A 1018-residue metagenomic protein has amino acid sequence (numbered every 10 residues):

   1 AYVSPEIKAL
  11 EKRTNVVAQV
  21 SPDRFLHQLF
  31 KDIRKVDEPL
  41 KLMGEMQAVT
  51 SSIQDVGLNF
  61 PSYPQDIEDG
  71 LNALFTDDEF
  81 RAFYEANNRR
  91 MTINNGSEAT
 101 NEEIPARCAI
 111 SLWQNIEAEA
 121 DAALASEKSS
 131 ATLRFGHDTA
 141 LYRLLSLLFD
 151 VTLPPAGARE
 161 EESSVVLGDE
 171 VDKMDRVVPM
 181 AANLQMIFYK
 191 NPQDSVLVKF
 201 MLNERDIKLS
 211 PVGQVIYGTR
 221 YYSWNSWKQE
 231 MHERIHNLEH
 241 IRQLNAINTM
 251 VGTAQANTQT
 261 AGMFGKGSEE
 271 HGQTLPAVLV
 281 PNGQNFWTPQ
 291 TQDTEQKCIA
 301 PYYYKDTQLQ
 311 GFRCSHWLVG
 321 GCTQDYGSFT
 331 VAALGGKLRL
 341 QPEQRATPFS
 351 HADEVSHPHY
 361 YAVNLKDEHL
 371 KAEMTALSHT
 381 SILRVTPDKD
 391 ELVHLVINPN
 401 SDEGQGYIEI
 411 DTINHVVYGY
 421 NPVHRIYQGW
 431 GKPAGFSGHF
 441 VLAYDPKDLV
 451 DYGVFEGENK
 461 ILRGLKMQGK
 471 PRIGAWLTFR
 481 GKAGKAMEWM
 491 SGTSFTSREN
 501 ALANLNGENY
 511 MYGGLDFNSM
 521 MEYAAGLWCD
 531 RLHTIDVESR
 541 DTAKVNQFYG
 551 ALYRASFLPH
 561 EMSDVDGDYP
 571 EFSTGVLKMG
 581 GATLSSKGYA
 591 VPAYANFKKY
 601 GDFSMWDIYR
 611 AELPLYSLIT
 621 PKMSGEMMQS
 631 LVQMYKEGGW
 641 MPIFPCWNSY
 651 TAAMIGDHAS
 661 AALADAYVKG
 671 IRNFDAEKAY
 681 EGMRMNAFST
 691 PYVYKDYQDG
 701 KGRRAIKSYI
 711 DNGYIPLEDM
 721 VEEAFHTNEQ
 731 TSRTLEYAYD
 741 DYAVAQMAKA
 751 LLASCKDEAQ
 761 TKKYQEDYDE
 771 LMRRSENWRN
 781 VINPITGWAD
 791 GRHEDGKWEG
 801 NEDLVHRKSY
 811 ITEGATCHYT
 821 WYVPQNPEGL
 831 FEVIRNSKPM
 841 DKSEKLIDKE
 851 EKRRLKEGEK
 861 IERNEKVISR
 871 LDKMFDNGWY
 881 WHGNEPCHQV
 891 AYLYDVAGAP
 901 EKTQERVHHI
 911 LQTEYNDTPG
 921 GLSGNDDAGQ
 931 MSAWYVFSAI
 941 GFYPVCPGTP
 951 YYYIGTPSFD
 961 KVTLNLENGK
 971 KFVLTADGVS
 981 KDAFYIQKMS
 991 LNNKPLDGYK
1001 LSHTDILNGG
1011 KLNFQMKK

Functional and structural regions predicted by a protein language model:
A1-T132, G136-H240: Signature for phosphate-centric chemistry
T152-A156, S563, G567, D790: Structured alpha-helical bundle/scaffold domains in large eukaryotic membrane-trafficking regulators
K199, K988-S990: Beta-strand signatures of extracellular beta-sandwich domains
N203, E967, L991-K994: Short strand-turn-strand beta-turns centered on an Asx-Gly dipeptide
H240-A661, Y667-L735, Y742-C755, T761-N780 (+10 more regions): Accessory carbohydrate-recognition regions in carbohydrate-active enzymes
